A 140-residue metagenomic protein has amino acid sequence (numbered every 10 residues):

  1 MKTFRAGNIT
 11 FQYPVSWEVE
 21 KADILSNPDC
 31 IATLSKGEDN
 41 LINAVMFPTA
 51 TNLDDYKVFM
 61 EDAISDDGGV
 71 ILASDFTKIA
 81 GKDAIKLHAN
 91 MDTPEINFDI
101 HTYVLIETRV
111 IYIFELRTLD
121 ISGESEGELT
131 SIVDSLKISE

Functional and structural regions predicted by a protein language model:
M1, W17-V19, G69-I71, A84 (+1 more regions): Short glycine-aromatic motifs
M1-L25: N-terminal "mature-domain start" segment
F4-R5, I106-E107, I138: Generic beta-strand structural signal
R5, Y13, S65-D67, I132: Short, structurally constrained coil/turn elements that cap an alpha-helix or connect an alpha-helix to the following
V15-E18, Y112-E140: Surface-exposed amphipathic alpha-helical segments
A22-I113, D120-I121: Conserved polar/disulfide-associated segments of primarily extracytoplasmic proteins
